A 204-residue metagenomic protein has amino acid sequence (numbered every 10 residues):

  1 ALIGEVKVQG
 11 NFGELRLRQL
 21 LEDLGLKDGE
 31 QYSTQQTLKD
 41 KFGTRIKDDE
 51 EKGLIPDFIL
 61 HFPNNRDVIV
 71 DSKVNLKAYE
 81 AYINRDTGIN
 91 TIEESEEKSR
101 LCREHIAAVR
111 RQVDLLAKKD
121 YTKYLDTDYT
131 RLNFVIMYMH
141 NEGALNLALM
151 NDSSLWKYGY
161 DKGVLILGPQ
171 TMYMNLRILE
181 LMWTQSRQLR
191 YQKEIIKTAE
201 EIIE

Functional and structural regions predicted by a protein language model:
A1-E204: Amphipathic, heptad-repeat alpha-helical coiled-coil/stalk segments that mediate oligomerization, tethering
